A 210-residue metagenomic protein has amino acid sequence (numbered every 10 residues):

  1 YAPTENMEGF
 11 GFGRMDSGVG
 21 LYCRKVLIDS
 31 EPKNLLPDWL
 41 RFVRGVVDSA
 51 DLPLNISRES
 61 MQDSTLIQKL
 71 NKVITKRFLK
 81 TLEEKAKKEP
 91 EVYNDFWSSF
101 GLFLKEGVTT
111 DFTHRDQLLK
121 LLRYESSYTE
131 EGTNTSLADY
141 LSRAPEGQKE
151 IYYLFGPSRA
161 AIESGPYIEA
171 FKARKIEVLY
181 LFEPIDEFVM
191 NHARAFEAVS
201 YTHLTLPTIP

Functional and structural regions predicted by a protein language model:
Y1-L204: Conserved GHKL (Bergerat-fold) ATPase module
T205-P210: A short, hydrophobic C-terminal helix/tail in secreted or cell-surface proteins
